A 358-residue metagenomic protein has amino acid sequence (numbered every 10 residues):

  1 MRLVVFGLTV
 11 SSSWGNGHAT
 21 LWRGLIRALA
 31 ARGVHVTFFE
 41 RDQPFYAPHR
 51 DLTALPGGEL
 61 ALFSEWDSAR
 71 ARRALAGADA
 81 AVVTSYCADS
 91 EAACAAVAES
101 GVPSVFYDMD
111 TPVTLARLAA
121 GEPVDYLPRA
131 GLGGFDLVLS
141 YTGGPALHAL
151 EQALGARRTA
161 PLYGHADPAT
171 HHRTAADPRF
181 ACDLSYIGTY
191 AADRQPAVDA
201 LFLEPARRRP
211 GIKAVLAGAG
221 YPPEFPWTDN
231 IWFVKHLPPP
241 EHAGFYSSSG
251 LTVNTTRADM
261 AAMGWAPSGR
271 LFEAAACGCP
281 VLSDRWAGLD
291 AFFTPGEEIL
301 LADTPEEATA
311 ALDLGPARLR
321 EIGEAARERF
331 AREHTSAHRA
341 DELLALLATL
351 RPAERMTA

Functional and structural regions predicted by a protein language model:
M1-V5, G101, A181-D183, K213: Residues that mark the start of a beta-strand
V4-T9, G15, W22-R27, R32 (+3 more regions): Extended catalytic core of nucleotide-activated donor transferases of GT-like folds
G7-G15, T20-G24, T37-R50, A54-G57 (+4 more regions): Catalytic binding pocket for nucleotide-activated donors in carbohydrate/polymer assembly enzymes
L21, R27, D167-L251, A261 (+1 more regions): Conserved catalytic-core segment of nucleotide-activated headgroup transferases in glycan assembly
A76, E99, G133, L154-R157 (+3 more regions): Structured loop/turn residues at beta-strand edges in well-structured enzyme cores
E91-C94, Q195, A262-W265: Glycine/threonine-rich flexible loop motifs
L162-H165: Carbohydrate-associated surface elements
